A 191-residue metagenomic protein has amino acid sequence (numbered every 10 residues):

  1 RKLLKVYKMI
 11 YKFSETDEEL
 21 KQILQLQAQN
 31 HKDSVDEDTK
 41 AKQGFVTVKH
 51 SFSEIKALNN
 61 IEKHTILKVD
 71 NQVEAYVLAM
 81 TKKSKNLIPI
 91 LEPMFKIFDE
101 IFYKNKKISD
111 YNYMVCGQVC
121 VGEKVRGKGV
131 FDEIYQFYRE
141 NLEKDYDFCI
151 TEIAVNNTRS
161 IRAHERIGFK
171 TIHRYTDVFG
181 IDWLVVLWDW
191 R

Functional and structural regions predicted by a protein language model:
K8-L26, K32-D38: A short beta-loop-alpha structural element at the N-terminal edge of CoA-dependent acyl/N-acetyltransferase catalytic
A41-H64, L78: Active-site rim helix/loop that mediates acceptor-substrate recognition in acyltransferases
I61-V77, E92-F95: Conserved beta-hairpin
L78-Q118: Conserved acyl-donor/pantetheine-binding loop and adjacent beta-alpha core of acyl/acetyltransferases and related
M114-C116, L142-A154: Conserved GNAT acetyl-CoA-binding A-motif
Q118-V121, R126-E140, R166: Conserved acetyl-CoA-binding loop-helix of GNAT-fold acetyltransferases
D132, V155-H173: Conserved active-site alpha-helix within GNAT-family acetyltransferase domains
D177-R191: C-terminal "cap" of GNAT-fold acetyltransferases
